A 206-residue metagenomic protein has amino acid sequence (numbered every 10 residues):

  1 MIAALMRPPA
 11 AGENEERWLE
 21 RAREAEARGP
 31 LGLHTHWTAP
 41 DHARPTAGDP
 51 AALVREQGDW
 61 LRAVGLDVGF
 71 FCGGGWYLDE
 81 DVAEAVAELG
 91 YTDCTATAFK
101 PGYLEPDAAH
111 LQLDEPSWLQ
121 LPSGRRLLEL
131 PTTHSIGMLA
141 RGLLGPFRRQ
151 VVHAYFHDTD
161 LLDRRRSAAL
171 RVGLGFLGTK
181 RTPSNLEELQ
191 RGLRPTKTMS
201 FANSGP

Functional and structural regions predicted by a protein language model:
M1-E80, Y103, A154: Metal-dependent polysaccharide deacetylase catalytic core of the NodB/CE4 family, i.e., the active-site-bearing domain
M1-I2, P30-H34, F70-G73, A85 (+4 more regions): A structural signal for short, well-ordered beta-strand segments and their strand-loop junctions that often border
E16-L19, R23, A51, R55-R62 (+4 more regions): Amphipathic, non-transmembrane alpha-helical secondary structure
E26, F147-P206: C-terminal domain-boundary segment and adjacent tail
E26-R28, E88, G124, G178: Short, well-ordered coil/turn elements that cap or connect secondary structure elements
A39-D41, S135-L139, Q190-R194: A short acidic, often aromatic-flanked loop/helix-cap motif at beta-alpha or helix-coil junctions that lines enzyme
A47-D49, A108-L113, T196-P206: Short, surface-exposed amphipathic charged segments that create phosphate/polyanion-binding patches used for binding
F70-A154, D158: Active-site-adjacent pocket scaffolds in enzyme catalytic domains
